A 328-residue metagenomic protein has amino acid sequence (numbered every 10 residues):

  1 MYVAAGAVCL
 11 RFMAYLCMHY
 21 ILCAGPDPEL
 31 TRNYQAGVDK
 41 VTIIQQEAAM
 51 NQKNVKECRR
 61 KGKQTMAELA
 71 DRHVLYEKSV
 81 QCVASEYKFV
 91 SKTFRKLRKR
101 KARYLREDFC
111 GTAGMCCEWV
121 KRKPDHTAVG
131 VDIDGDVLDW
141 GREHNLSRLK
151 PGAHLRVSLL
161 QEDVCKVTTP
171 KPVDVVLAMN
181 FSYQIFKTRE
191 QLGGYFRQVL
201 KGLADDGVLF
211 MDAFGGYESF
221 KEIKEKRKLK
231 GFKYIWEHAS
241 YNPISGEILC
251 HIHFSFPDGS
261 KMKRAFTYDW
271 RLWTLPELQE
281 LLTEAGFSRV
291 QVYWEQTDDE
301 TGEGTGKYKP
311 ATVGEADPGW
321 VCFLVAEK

Functional and structural regions predicted by a protein language model:
K101-G111: Conserved class I S-adenosyl-L-methionine
T112-D125: Conserved SAM-binding loop of SAM-dependent methyltransferases across substrates and taxa, primarily the Class I
G141-R142: Conserved SAM-binding loop
L149-V164: Conserved SAM-binding strand-loop segment of SAM-dependent methyltransferases
T168-V176: A short acidic, Gly/Pro-enriched loop at the edge of an enzyme's catalytic core that lines a small-molecule cofactor
L192-D205: A short glycine-rich, Lys/Arg-flanked "PGG" loop and its adjoining helix->strand segment in the class I
F210-L281: SAM-dependent methyltransferase
L272-K328: C-terminal lobe and adjacent flexible extensions of AdoMet/dcAdoMet transferase-like proteins
